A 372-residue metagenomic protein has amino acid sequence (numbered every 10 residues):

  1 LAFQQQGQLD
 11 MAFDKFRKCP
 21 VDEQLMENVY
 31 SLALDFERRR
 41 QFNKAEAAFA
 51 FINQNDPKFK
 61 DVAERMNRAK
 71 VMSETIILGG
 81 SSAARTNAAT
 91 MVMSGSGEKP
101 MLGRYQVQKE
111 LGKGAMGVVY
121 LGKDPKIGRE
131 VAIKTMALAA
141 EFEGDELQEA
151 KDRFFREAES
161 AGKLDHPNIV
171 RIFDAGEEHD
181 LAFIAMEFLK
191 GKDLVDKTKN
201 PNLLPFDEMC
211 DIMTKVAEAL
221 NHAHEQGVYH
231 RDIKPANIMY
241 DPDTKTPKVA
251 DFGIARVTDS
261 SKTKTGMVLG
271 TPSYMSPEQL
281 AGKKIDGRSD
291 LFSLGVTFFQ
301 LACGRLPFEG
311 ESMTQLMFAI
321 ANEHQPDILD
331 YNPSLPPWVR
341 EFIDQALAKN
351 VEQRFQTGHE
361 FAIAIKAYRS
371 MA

Functional and structural regions predicted by a protein language model:
Q108-G114, V119: Protein kinase glycine-rich loop
A137-K163: AlphaC helix of the eukaryotic protein kinase fold
A175: Activation-segment/catalytic-loop signature of the eukaryotic protein kinase fold
H179-D193: Conserved short submotifs of the Hanks-type protein kinase catalytic core that shape the nucleotide-binding pocket
D193-L204: AlphaC helix of the protein kinase catalytic domain
I212-M213: Activation segment signature within eukaryotic-like protein kinase domains
E218-V228: Protein kinase catalytic-loop region centered on the HRD/HxD motif
L220, T271-M371: C-terminal lobe helix-coil module of Hanks-type protein kinase domains
